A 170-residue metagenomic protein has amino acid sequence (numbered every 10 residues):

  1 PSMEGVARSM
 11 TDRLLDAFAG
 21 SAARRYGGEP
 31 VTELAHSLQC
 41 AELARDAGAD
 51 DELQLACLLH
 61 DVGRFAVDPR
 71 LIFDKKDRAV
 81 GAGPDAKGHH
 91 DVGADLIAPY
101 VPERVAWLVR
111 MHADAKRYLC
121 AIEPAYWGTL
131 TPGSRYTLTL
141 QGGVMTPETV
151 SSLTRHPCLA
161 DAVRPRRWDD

Functional and structural regions predicted by a protein language model:
P1-S2, V150: N-terminal amphipathic/basic-hydrophobic helices that include classical n-h-c signal peptides and signal-anchor
M3-F18: Acidic, glycine/proline-rich low-complexity segments that act as flexible tails and inter-domain linkers
G5, G28-V31, P84: Short N-terminal micro-motifs specific to bacterial/archaeal maturation and metal-cluster initiation sites
R8, L34, L159: Electropositive phosphate-/nucleotide-binding environments in soluble metabolic enzymes
L15-Q39, I72-A79: Active-site flanking loop/helix segments enriched in acidic
L43-R167: Divalent metal-dependent catalytic cores for phosphoryl transfer on phosphate-bearing substrates
D170: Charged phosphate-binding loop/patch that engages nucleotide di/tri-phosphates or the phosphate backbone of nucleic
